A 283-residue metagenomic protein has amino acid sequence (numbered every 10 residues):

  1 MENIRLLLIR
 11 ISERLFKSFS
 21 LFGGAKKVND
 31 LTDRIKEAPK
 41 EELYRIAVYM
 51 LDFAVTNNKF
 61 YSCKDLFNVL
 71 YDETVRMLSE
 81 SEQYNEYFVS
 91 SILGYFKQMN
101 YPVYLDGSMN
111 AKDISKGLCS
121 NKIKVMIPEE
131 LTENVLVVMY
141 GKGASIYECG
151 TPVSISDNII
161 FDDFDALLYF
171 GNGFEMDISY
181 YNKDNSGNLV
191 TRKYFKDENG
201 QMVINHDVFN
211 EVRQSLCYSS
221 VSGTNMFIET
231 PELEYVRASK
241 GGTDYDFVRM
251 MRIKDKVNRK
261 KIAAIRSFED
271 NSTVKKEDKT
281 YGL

Functional and structural regions predicted by a protein language model:
M1-N3, E13-L15, F19, G23 (+1 more regions): Non-Sec secretion/translocation targeting segments of pathogen effectors
N3, L8-R10, R34, R45: Generic short N-terminal amphipathic or hydrophobic helices
S12-S18, Y49, T56: N-terminal leader/targeting signatures
S18-G24, S62, D270: Generic detector of N-terminal low-structure segments
D30-R34, P39-L283: Compositionally biased terminal segments of proteins
